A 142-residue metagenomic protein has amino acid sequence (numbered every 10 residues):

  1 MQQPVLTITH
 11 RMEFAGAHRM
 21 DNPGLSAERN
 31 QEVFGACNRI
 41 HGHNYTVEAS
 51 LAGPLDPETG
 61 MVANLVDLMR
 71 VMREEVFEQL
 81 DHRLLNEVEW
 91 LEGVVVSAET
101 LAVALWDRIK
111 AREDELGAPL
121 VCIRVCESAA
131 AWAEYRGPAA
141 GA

Functional and structural regions predicted by a protein language model:
M1-A142: Charge-rich, low-complexity N-terminal segments
